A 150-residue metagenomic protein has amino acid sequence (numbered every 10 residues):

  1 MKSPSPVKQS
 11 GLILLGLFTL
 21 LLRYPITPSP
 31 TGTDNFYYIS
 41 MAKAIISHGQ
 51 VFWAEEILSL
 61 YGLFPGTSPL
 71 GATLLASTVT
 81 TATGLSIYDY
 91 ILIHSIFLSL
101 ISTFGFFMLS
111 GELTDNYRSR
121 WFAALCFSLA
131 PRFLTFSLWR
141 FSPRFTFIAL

Functional and structural regions predicted by a protein language model:
M1-S5: Membrane-embedded, hydrophobic transmembrane alpha-helices
K8-G11, L17-A149: Active-site lumenal/periplasmic loops and adjacent helix-entry segments of GT-C-fold, multi-pass membrane
